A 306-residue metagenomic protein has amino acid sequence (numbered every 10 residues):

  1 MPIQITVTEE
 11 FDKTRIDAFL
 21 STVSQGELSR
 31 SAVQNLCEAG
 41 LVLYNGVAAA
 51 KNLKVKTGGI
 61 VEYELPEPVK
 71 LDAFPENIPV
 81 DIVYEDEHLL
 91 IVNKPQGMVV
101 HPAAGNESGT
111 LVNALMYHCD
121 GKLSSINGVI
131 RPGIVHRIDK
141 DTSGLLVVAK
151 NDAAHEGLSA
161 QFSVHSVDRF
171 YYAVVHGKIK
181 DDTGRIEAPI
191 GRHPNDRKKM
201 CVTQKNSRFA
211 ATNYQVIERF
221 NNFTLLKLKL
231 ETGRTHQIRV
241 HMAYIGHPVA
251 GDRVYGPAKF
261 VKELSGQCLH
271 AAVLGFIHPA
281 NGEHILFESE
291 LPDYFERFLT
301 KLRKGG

Functional and structural regions predicted by a protein language model:
M1-R185, P189, Y294-K301: RNA pseudouridine synthases
N45-A50, N222-L225, F260: Short alpha-helix capping/helix-loop boundary micro-motifs
G46, L65, V240, A258-K259: Conserved "cap/hinge" positions at secondary-structure junctions
A50-K54, K227, G266: Short, surface-exposed secondary-structure edge patches
I82, V175, N213-V216, V249: Conserved hydrophobic positions within beta-strands
G128-A160, V167-D168, Y172, E187 (+2 more regions): The conserved catalytic core of RNA pseudouridine synthases
A250-E263: Short, surface-exposed loop/helix-turn segments at secondary-structure junctions that function as lids/hinges flanking
E263-A271: Active-site-adjacent capping/gating segments
